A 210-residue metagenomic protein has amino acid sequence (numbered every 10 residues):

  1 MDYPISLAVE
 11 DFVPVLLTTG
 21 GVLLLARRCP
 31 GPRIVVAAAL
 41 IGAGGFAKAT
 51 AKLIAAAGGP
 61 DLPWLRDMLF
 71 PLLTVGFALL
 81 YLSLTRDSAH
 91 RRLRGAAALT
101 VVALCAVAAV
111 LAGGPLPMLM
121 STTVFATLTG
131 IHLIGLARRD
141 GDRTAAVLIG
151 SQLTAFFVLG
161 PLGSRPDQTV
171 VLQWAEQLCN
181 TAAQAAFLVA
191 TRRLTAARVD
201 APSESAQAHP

Functional and structural regions predicted by a protein language model:
M1-P60, A197, A201-A208: N-terminal topogenic module of multi-pass integral membrane proteins
I5-L16, K48, P63-G76, P117-G130 (+1 more regions): Alpha-helical transmembrane segments of polytopic membrane proteins
T18-C29, A49-P60, M68-G95, T191 (+1 more regions): Internal transmembrane alpha-helix with an interfacial aromatic "cap," most often the third helix
C29-I41, D87-A98, D140-G150, R198-A206: Membrane-interfacial loop-to-transmembrane alpha-helix junctions, especially the N-terminal start
L40-K48, L99-V110, G150-L162: Aromatic-anchored segments of alpha-helical transmembrane domains
A56-D61, V107-M120, S164-V171: Membrane-interface helix caps and helix-loop-helix hairpins in membrane proteins
R66-G135: Membrane-proximal helix-loop-helix units in multi-pass membrane proteins
R143-T144, L148-P210: C-terminal transmembrane-bundle signature of multipass membrane proteins, characterized by strong activation on
